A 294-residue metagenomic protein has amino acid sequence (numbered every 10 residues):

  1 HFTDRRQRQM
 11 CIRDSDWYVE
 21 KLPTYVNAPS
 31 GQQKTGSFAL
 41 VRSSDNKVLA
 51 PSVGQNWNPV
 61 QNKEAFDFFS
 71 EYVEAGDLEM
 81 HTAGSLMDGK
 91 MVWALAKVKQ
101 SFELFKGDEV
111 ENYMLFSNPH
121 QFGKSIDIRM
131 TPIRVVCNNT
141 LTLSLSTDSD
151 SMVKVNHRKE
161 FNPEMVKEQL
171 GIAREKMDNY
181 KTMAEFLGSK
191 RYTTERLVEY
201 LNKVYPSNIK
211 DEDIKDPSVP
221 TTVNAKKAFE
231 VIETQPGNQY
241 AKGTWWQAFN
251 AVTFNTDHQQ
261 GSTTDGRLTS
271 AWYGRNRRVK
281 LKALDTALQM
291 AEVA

Functional and structural regions predicted by a protein language model:
H1-D4, R8-I12: Single conserved hydrophobic/aromatic residue that forms the stacking wall/gate of nucleotide- or nucleobase-binding
R5-Q7, Q61, T193, T244: Helix N-terminus capping/helix-initiation residues
C11, G31, L49-A50, G237-Q239 (+1 more regions): Intrinsically disordered, low-complexity regions enriched in Ser/Pro/Gly/Gln/His and often acidic
S15-D16, P23, K203, N238: Intrinsically disordered, low-complexity segments enriched in small/polar residues
D16, E20, T24-G76, E168-G171 (+4 more regions): Terminal, regulation- and interaction-focused segments at domain boundaries
D67, E74-A294: Intrinsic disorder/low-complexity polar-acidic segments
